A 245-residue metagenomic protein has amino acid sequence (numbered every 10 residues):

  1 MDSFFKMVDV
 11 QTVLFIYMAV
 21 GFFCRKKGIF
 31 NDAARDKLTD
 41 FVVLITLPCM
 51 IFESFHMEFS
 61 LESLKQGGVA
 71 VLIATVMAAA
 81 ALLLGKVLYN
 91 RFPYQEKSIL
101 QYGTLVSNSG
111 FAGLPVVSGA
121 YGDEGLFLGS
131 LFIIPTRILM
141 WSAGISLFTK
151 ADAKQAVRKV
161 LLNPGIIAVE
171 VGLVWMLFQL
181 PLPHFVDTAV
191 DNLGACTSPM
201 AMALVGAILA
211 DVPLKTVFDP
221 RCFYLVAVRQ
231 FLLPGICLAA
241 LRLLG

Functional and structural regions predicted by a protein language model:
M1-G245: Alpha-helical transmembrane segments of multi-pass small-molecule/ion transporters
